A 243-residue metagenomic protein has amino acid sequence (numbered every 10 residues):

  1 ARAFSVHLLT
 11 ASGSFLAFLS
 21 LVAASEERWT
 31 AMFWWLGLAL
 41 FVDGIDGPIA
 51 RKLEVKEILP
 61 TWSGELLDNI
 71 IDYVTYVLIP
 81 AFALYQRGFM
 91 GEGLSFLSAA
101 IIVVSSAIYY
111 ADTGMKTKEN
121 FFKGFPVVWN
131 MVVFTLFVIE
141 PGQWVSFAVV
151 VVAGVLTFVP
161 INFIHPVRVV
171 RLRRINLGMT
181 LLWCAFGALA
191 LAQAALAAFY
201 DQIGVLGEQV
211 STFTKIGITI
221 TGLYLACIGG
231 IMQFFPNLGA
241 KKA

Functional and structural regions predicted by a protein language model:
A1-L8, W62-N69, M115-K123, P166-R173: Short, amphipathic, aromatic/basic-enriched membrane-interface segments that mark the entry/exit of transmembrane
A1-V55: Active-site-proximal cofactor/substrate-binding loop regions of enzyme domains
F4-A11, K52-Y109: Multi-pass membrane catalytic core of lipid/isoprenoid biosynthesis enzymes
L9-F15, W35-L38, V42, V74-V77 (+8 more regions): Lipid-exposed faces of alpha-helical membrane segments in multi-pass integral membrane proteins
L19-W35, I70, V74, L78-A99 (+2 more regions): Helix-coil boundary and interhelical linker segments in multi-pass alpha-helical membrane proteins
S25-E26, R51-K56, G88-G91, G114-T117 (+3 more regions): Transmembrane helix-loop junctions in multipass membrane proteins, especially transporters and channels
P48-E57, S106-N120, F158-V167, I231-L238: C-terminal ends of transmembrane helices
F122-A243: C-terminal membrane-associated helical module and adjoining short loops/tails
